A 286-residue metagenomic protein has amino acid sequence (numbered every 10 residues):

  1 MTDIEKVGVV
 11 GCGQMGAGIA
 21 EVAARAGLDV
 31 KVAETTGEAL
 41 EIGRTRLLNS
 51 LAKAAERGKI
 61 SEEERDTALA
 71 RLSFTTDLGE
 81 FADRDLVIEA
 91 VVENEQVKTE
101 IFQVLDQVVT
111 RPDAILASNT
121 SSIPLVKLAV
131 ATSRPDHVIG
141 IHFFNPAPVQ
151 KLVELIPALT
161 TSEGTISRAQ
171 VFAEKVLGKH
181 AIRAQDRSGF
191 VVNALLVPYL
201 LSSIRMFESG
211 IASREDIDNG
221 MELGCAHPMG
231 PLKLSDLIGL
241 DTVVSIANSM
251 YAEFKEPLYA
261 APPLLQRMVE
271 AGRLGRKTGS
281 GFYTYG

Functional and structural regions predicted by a protein language model:
M1-K53, V108: NAD(P)+-binding Rossmann beta1-loop-alpha1 motif at the extreme N-terminus of oxidoreductases
T2, L28, G164-S167, E174-D186 (+2 more regions): NAD(P)-dependent Rossmann-like dehydrogenase/reductase catalytic/cofactor-binding core
V10, G18, A33, T75 (+3 more regions): Structural motif
V32-R65, P157-T165, A181, G189-L195: Rossmann-like dinucleotide-binding cores of NAD(P)H-dependent redox enzymes
E38-I42, K53-I115, I123: Rossmann-like NAD(P)-binding element
S50, K151-L152, Y199-M206, G230 (+1 more regions): A general alpha-helix detector
I115-Q185, N193-A194: Rossmann-fold dinucleotide-binding core
